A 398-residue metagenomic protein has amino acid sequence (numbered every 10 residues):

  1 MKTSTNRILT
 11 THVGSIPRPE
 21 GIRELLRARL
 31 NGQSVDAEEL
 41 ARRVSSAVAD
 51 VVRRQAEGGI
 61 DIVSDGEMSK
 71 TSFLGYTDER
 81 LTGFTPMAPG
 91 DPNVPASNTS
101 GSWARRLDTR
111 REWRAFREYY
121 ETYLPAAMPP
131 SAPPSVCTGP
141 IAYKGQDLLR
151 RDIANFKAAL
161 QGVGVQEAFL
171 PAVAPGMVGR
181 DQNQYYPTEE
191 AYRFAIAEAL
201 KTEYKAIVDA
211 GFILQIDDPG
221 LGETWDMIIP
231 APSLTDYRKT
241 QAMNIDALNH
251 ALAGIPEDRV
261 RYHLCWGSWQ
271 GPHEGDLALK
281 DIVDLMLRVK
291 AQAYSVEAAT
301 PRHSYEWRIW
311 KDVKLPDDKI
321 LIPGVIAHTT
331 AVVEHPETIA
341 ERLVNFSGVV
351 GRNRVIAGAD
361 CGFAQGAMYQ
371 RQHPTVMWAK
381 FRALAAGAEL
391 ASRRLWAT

Functional and structural regions predicted by a protein language model:
M1-T398: Domain-level signal for soluble alpha/beta catalytic cores
